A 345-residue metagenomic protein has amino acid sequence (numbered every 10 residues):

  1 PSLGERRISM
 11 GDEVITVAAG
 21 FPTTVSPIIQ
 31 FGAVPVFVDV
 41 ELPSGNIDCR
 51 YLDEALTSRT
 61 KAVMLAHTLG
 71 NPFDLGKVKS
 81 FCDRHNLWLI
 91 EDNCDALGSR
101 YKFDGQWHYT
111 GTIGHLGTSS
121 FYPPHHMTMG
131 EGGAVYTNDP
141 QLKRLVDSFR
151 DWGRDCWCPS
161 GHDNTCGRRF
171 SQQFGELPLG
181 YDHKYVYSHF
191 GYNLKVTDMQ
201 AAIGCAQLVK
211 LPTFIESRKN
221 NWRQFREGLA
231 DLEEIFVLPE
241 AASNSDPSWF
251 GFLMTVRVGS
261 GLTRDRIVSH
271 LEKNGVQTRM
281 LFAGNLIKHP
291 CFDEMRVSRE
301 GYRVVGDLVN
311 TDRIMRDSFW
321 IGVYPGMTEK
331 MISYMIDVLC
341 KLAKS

Functional and structural regions predicted by a protein language model:
S2-R100: PLP-dependent aminotransferase-like
R7-I8, I29, G111, D246 (+1 more regions): Short, flexible hinge/linker loops that cap or flank conserved catalytic cores
I8, T57, T110-G111, M127 (+1 more regions): Alpha-helix termination/capping residues and helix-transition junctions
I15, V36, L89-I90, T118 (+2 more regions): Structural detector of well-ordered beta-strand residues that form the stable sheet scaffold of enzyme domains
G45, G70-N71, P123-M129, Q207 (+1 more regions): Nucleotide-sugar-dependent glycosyltransferase donor-binding/catalytic pocket residues
R50, E54, A62-A66, F73-K77 (+3 more regions): PLP-dependent aminotransferase class I/II
E91-M129, R144, K184-V186: Conserved active-site segment immediately N-terminal to the catalytic lysine that forms the internal aldimine
T112-W157, D198: Active-site PLP attachment segment
